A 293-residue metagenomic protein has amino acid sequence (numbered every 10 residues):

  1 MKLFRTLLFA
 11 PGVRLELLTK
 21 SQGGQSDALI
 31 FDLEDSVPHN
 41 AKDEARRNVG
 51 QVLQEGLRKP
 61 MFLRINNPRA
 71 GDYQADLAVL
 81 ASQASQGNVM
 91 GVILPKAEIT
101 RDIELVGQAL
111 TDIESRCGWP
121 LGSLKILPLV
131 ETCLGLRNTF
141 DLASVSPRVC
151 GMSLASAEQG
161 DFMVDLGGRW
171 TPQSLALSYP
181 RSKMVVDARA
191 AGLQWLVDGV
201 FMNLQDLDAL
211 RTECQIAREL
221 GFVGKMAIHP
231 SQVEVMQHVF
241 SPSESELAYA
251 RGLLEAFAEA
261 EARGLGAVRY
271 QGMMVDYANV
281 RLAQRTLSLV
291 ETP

Functional and structural regions predicted by a protein language model:
M1-P293: Expand to "…catalyze enediolate/carbanion chemistry for C-C bond making/breaking, isomerization, decarboxylation
